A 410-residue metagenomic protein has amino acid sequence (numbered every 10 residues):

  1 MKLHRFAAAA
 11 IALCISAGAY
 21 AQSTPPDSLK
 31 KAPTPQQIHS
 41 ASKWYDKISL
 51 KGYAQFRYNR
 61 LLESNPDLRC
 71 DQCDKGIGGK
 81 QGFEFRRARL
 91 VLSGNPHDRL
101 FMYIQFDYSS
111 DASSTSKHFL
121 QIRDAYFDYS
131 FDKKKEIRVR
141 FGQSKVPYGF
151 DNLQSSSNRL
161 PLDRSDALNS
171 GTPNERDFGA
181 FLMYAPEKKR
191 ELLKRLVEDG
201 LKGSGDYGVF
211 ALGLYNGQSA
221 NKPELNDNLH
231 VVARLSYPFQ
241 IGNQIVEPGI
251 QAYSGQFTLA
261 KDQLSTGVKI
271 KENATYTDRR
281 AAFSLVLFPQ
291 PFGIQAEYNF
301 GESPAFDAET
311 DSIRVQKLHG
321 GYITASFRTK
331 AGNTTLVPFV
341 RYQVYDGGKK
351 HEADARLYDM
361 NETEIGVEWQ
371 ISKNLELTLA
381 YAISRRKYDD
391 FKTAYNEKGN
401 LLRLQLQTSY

Functional and structural regions predicted by a protein language model:
K2-R69, Y410: N-terminal periplasmic/intermembrane-space "pro-region" immediately following the signal or transit peptide
H4-A7, V91, Q343, Q405-Q407: Residue-level detector of intrinsically disordered/flexible regions characterized by low predicted structural confidence
C14-I15, Y108, D307, I383: Alpha-helical transmembrane segments and their juxtamembrane interfaces
S16-A17, F101, E309: Hydrophobic alpha-helical membrane context
T24-S28, K43-D46, L61-L68, G76-I77 (+6 more regions): Outer-membrane beta-barrel pore domains
Q37-E63, I77-G217, L225-V232, S236-G242 (+5 more regions): Outer membrane beta-barrel
N221-H230, P248, L259-K261: Surface loops at the rim/top face of extracytoplasmic beta-rich domains
